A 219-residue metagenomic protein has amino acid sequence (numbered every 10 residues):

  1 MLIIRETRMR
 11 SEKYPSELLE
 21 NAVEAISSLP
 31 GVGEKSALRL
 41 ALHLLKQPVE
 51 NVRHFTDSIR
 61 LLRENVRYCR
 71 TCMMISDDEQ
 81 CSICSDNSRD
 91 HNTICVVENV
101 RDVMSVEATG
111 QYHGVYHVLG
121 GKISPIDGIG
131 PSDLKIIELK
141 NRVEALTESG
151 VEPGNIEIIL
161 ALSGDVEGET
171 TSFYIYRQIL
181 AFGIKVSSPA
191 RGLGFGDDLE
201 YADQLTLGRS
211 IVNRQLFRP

Functional and structural regions predicted by a protein language model:
M1-R8: N-terminal amphipathic/basic-hydrophobic helices that include classical n-h-c signal peptides and signal-anchor
R8-M9, K13-Y14, A145, S149 (+1 more regions): Post-transcriptional modification and biogenesis factors for structured RNAs of the translation apparatus
S11-L19, S28, L38-V103, L216: Cys/His-rich Zn2+-binding cysteine-cluster or related metal-binding knuckle/ribbon modules and their
E20-E24, L38-L42, R53, D57 (+6 more regions): Solvent-exposed alpha-helical segments within well-ordered globular domains of core cellular machineries
A37, D86-A161: Extended interfacial segments that mediate partner engagement and assembly in macromolecular machines
P48, Y112-H113, K140-T147, G154-P219: Long C-terminal interaction/binding lobes of large macromolecular proteins
V52, G128-I129, G168: Alpha-helix N-cap/helix-start motif
